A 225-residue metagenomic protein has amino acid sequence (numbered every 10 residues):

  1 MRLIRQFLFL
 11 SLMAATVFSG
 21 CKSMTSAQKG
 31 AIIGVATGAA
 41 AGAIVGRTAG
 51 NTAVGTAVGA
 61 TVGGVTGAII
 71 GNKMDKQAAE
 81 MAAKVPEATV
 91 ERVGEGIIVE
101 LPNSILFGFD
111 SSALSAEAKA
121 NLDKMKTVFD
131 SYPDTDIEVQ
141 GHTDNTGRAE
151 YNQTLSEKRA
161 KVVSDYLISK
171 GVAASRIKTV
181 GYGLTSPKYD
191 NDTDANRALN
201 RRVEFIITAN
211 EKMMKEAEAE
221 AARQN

Functional and structural regions predicted by a protein language model:
M1-L8: Bacterial N-terminal signal peptides that target proteins for export
T16-G20: C-terminal motif of bacterial Sec signal peptides marking the signal peptidase cleavage site
K22-E80: Short, low-complexity, glycine-enriched hydrophobic/amphipathic alpha-helices that associate with lipid bilayers
A31-A43, K76, E80, E117-K124 (+3 more regions): Extracytoplasmic/secreted proteins, especially bacterial periplasmic and envelope-associated proteins
R47, A68, N72, K84-A88 (+2 more regions): Structured segments of extracytoplasmic/periplasmic soluble domains in secreted or envelope-associated proteins
M74-L101, I105: Amphipathic, membrane-active segments
F107-G141, I168, F205, K212-N225: Periplasmic peptidoglycan-binding/anchoring modules of Gram-negative envelope and division proteins
H142-E216: Periplasmic OmpA-like peptidoglycan-binding domain that tethers envelope proteins to the cell wall
